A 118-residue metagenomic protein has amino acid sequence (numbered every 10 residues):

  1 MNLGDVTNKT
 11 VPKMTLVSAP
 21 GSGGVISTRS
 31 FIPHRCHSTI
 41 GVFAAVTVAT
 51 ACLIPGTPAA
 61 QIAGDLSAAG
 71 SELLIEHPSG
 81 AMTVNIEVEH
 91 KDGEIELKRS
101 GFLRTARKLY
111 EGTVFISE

Functional and structural regions predicted by a protein language model:
M1-E118: Non-transmembrane, aqueous-exposed alpha-helical and coiled segments at domain scale
